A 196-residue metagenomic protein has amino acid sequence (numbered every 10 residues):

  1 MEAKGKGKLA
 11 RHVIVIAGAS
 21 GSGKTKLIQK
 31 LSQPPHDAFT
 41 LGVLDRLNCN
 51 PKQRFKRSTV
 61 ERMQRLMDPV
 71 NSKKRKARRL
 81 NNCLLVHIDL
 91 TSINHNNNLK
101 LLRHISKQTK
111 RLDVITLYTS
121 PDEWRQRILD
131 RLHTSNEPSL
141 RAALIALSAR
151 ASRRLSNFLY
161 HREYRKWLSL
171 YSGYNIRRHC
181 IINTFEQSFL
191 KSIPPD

Functional and structural regions predicted by a protein language model:
A3-R11: Phosphate-binding P-loop
I16: Hydrophobic anchor at the beta1->P-loop junction of P-loop NTPases
S20: The conserved Walker
G23: Conserved glycine(s) of the Walker
K26-R78, N82: Conserved substrate/cofactor phosphate-moiety recognition/catalytic segment in nucleotide-dependent phosphotransferases
C83-L90: Structural recognition of the conserved hydrophobic beta-strand(s) that form the central parallel beta-sheet of P-loop
Q108-R131: Conserved phosphate-donor/acceptor-positioning beta-strand/loop module used by diverse small-molecule
T134-D196: Small-molecule kinase domains that catalyze NTP-dependent phosphoryl transfer to phosphate-bearing small molecules
